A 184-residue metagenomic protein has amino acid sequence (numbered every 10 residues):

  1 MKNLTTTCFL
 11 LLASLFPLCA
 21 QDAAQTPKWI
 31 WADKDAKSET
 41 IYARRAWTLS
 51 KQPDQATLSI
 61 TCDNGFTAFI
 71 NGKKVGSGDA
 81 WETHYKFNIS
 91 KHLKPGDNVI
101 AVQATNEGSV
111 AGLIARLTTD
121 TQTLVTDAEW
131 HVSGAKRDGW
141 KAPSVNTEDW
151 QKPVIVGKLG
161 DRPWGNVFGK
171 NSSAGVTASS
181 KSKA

Functional and structural regions predicted by a protein language model:
M1-F9: Bacterial N-terminal signal peptides that target proteins for export
F16-A20: Sec/Tat signal peptide C-region and signal peptidase I cleavage site
Q21-T26, S38-T40, T48, Q55 (+1 more regions): Carbohydrate-interacting regions of secretory-pathway proteins
D22-D33, V99-A184: An acidic-aromatic loop/edge-strand motif
W31-I41, V75-E82: Extracellular beta-rich ligand/substrate-recognition surface
K37-L49, H84-F87: Short beta-strands within extracellular/lumenal beta-sheet-rich domains
W47-S50, D54-A68, N98-Q103, W150: Aromatic-lined ligand-binding clefts that engage carbohydrates, nucleic acids, or primary amines
T67-R116: Beta-strand-rich ligand-recognition modules
